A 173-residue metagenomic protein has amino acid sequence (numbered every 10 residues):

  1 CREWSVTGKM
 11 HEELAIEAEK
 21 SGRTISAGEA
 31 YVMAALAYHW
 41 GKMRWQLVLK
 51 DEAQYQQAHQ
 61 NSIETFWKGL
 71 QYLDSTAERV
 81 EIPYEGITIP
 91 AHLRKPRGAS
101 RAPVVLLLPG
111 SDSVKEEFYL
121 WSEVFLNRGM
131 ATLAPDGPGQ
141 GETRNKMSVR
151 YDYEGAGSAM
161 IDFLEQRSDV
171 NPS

Functional and structural regions predicted by a protein language model:
C1-G69: Alpha-helical protein-protein interaction scaffolds
R2, G139-Y151: Serine-hydrolase catalytic machinery in alpha/beta-hydrolase-like enzymes
W4, G8-H11, Q56-S100: N-terminal cap/lid segment of alpha/beta-hydrolase-fold proteins
K95, R101-G110: Short beta-strand element of the alpha/beta-hydrolase
S111-E123: The serine-hydrolase catalytic nucleophile loop
E117, M147-S173: Alpha/beta-hydrolase active-site loop
F125-E142: Conserved alpha/beta-hydrolase
